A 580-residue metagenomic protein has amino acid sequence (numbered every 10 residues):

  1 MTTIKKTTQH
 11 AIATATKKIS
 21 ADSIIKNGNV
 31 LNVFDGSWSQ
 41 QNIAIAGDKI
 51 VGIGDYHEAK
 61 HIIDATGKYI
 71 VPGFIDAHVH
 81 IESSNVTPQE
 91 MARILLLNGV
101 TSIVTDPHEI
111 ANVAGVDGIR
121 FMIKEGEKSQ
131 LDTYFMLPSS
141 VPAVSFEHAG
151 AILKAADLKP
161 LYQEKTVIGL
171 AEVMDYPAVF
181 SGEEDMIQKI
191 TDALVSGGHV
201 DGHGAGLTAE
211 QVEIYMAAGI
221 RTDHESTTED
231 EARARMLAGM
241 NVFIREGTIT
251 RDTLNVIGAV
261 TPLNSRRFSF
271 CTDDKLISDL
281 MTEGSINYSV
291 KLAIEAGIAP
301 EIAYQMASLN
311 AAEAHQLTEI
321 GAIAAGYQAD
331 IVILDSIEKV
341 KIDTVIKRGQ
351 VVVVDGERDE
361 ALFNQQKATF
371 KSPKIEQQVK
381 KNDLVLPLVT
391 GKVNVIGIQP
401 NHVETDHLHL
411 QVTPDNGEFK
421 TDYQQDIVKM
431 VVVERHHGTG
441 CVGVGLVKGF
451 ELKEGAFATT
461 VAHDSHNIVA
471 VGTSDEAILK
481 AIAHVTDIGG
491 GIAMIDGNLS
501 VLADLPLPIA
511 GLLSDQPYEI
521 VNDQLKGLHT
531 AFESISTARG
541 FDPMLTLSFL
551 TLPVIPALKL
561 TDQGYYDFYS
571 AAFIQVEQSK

Functional and structural regions predicted by a protein language model:
M1-Q41, I45-A46, L96-N98, M281-G297 (+1 more regions): Active-site microenvironment of metallo-dependent hydrolases
T2-A15, S20, A92-H199, L499-P506: Divalent-metal coordination cores built from histidine and acidic residues
T16-N27, G54-T105: Replace "His-x-His-based motif
I19-D22, H57-K60, T66, I70-P72 (+12 more regions): Short coil/turn connectors at secondary-structure junctions
I24, G73-I75, F135, F270 (+1 more regions): Residue-level marker for buried hydrophobic side chains located in beta-strands that build the well-ordered beta-sheet
G28, D48, G67, H78 (+9 more regions): Divalent metal-coordination and catalytic microenvironments
H80-E82, H108-I110, P138-A143, V173-Y176 (+4 more regions): Active-site beta-loop-alpha junctions enriched in small/polar residues
G118, I152-E172, A178-F243, T250-C271 (+2 more regions): Histidine/acidic residue-rich metal-binding segments in metalloenzymes
